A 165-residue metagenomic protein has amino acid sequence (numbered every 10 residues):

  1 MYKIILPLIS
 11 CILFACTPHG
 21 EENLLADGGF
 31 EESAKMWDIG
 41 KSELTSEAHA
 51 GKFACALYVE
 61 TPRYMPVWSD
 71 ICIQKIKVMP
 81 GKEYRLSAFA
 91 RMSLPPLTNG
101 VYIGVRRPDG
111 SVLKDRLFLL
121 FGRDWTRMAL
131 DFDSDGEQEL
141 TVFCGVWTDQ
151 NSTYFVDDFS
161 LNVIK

Functional and structural regions predicted by a protein language model:
M1-L8: Sec-dependent signal peptide recognition, specifically the positively charged N-region followed immediately by
L8-I9, R85: Intrinsically disordered, low-complexity segments
I9-T17: Hydrophobic h-region of N-terminal signal peptides that target proteins for export in Gram-negative bacteria
C16-K165: Extracellular and organelle-lumenal recognition/adhesion modules and their flexible linkers in secreted
